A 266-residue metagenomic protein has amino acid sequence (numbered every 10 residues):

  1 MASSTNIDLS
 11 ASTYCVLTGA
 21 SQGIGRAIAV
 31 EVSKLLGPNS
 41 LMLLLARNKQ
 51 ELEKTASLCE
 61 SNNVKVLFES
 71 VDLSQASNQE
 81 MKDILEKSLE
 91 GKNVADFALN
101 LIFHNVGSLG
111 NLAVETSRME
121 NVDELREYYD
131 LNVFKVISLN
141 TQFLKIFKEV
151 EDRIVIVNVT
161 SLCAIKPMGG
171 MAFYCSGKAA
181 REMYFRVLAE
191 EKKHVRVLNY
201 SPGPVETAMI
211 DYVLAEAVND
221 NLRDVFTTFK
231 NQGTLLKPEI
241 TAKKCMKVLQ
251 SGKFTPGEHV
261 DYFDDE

Functional and structural regions predicted by a protein language model:
S21-Q22: Conserved glycine-rich cofactor-binding loop
G37-K54: Conserved glycine-rich Rossmann-like NAD(P)H-binding loop of the short-chain dehydrogenase/reductase
C59-S77: Rossmann-fold cofactor-recognition segment
E86, F97-A98, G107-R126, K145 (+1 more regions): Conserved mid-core segment of classical short-chain dehydrogenase/reductases
S108, V122-E124, Y128, K148-A180 (+3 more regions): Catalytic loop of short-chain dehydrogenase/reductase
V136-F143, Y184-F185: Hydrophobic positions on the long internal alpha-helix of Rossmann-like NAD(P)-dependent oxidoreductase domains
N199-P202, T207, A217-E266: C-terminal helical subdomain
